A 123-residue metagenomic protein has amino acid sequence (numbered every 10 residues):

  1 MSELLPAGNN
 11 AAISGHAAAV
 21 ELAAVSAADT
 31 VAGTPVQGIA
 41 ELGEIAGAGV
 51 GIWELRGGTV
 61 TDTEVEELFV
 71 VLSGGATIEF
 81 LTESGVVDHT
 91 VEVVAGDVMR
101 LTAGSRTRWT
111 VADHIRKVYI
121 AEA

Functional and structural regions predicted by a protein language model:
M1-I52, V91: A short, N-terminal "cap"/entry segment at the start of jelly-roll beta-barrel domains of the cupin/DSBH fold
G33-P35, T61-T63, E92, R100-T102: Short solvent-exposed loop/turn micro-motifs enriched in small/polar/acidic residues
E44-E64, A103: Conserved short histidine dyad/triad with adjacent acidic residue
L55, E64-I78, T82: Short, conserved beta-strand element in jelly-roll/cupin
L68, S84-V86, R116: Short, surface-exposed beta-strand-loop junctions and turns on beta-sheet-rich folds
E83-A103: Short acidic-glycine-tyrosine-enriched beta hairpin
R100, D113-A123: A short hydrophobic beta-strand segment most commonly corresponding to one strand of the jelly-roll/cupin
R106-V111: Short, exposed beta-strand-loop hairpins at the edges of beta-sheets in extracellular/periplasmic proteins
